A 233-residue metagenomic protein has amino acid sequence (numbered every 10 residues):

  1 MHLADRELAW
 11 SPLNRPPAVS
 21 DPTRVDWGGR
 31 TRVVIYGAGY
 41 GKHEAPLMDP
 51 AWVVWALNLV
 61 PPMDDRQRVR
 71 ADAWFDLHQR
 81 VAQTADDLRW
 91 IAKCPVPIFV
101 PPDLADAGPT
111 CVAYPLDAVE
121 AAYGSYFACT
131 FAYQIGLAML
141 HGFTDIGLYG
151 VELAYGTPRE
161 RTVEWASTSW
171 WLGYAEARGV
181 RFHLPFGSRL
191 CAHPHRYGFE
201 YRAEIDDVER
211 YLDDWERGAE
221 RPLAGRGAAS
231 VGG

Functional and structural regions predicted by a protein language model:
H2-G233: Metal-ion/cofactor- or nucleotide/acyl-coenzyme-handling active-site neighborhoods
